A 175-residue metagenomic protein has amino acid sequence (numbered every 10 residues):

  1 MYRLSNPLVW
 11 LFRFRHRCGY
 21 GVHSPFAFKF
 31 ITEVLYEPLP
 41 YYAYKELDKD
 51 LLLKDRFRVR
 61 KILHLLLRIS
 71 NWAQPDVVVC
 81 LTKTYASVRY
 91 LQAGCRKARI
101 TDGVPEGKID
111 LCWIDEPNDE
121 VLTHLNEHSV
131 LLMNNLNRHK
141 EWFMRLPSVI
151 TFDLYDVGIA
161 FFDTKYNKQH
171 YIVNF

Functional and structural regions predicted by a protein language model:
M1-L111, E116-E127, N137-F175: A short alpha-helical cap/connector motif
